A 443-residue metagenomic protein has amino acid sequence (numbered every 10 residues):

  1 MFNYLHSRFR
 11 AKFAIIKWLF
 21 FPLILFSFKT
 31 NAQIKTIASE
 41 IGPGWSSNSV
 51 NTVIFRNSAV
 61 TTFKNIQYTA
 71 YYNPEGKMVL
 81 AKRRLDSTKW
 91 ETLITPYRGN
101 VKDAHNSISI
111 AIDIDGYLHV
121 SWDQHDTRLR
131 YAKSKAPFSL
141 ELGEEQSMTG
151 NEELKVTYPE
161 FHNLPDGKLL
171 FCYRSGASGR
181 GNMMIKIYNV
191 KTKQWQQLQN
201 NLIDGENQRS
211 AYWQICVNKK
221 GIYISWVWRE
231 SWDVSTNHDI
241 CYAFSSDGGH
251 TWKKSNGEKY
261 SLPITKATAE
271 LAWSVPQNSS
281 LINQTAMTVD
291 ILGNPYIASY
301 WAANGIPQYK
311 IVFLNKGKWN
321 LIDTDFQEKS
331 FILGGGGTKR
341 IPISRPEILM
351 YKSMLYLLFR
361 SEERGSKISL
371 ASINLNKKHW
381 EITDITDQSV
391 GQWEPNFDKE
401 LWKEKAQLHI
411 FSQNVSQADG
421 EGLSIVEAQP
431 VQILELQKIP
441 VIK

Functional and structural regions predicted by a protein language model:
M1-Q33: Bacterial Sec-dependent N-terminal signal peptides
Q33-K443: Extracellular, repeat-based ectodomains that mediate carbohydrate processing or recognition
